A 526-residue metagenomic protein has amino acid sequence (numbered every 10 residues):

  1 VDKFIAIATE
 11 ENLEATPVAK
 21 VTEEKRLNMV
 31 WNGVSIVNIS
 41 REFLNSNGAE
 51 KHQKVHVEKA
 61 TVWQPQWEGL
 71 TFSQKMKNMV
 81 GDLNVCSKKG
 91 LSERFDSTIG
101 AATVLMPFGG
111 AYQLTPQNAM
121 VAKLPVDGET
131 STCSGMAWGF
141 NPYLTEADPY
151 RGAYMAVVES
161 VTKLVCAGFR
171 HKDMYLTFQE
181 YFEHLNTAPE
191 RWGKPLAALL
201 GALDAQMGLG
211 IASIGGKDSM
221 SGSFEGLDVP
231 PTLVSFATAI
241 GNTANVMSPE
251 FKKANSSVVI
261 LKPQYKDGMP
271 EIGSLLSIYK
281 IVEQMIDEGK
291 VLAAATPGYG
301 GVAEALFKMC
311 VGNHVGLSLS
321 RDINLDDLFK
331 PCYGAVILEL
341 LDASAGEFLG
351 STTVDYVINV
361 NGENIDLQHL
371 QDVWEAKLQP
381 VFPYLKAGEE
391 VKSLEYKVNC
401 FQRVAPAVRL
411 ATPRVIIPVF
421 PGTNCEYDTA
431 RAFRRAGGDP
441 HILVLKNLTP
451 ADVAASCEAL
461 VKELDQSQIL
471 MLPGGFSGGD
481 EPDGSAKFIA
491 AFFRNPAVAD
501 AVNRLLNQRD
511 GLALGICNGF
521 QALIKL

Functional and structural regions predicted by a protein language model:
V1-G478, F492-R504: Glycine/proline-enriched, intrinsically flexible loops and inter-domain linkers
S477-L526: Cysteine-nucleophile active-site neighborhood
